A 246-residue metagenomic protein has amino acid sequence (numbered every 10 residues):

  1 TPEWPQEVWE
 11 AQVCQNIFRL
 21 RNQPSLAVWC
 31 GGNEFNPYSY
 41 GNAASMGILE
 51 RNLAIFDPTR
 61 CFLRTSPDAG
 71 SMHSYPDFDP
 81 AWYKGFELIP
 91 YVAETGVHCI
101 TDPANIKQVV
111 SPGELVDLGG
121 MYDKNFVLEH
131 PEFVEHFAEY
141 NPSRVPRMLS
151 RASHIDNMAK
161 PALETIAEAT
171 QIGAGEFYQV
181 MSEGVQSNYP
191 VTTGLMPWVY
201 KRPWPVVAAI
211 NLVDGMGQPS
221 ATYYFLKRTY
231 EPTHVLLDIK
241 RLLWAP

Functional and structural regions predicted by a protein language model:
T1-P2, A167: Alpha-helix N-cap/helix-initiation motif
P2-E3, G173: Active-site mouth loops of central-metabolism enzymes
E3-E7, P37-G41, V213: Alpha-helix capping and helix-loop boundary segments enriched in small/acidic/polar residues
W4-F18: Alpha-helical scaffold elements lining the catalytic groove of polysaccharide deacetylases
A11-Q15, A44-N52, V180, A221-R228: Alpha-helical scaffolding segments of alpha/beta enzyme cores, especially the outer helices of TIM-barrel or partial
C14-L128, V191: Active-site region of glycoside hydrolase catalytic domains
W29, Y83-P246: Substrate-binding clefts and catalytic carboxylate motifs of secreted carbohydrate-active enzymes
